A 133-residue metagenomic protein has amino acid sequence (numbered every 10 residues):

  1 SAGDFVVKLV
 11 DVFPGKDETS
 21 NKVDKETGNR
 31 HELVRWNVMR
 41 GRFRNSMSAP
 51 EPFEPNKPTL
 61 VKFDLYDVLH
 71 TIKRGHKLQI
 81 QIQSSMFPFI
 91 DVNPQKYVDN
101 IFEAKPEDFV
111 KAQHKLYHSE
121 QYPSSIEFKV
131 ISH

Functional and structural regions predicted by a protein language model:
S1-H133: Glycine/threonine-rich phosphate-binding loop and adjacent beta-strand/alpha-helix elements that clamp
